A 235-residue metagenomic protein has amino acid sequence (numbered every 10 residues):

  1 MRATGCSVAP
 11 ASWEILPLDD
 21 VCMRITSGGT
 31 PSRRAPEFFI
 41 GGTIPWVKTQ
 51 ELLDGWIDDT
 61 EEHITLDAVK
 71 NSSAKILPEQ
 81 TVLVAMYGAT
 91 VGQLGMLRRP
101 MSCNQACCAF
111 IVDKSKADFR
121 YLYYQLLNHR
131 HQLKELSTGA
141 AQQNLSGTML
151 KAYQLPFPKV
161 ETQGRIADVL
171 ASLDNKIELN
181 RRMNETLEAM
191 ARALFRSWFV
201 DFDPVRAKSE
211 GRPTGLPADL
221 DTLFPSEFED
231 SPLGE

Functional and structural regions predicted by a protein language model:
M1-G29, A152-P156, V160-D201, A218-E235: Non-catalytic DNA-recognition/assembly elements of restriction-modification systems
R2-S7, I15-E37, P45, Q50-E79 (+2 more regions): Sequence-specific dsDNA recognition surfaces
G28-G29, K48-T49, D59-L127: A short beta-sheet element
R34-A35, L53, T60, T65 (+10 more regions): Glycine-rich, flexible loop/turn motifs
Y87, M101-C108, L126, G139-A167: A short glycine-rich beta-alpha junction/loop motif
K114, R130, K134-S137, A191-L194 (+2 more regions): Structural signal for hydrophobic packing residues in well-ordered secondary-structure cores of soluble enzyme domains
G211, G215-L216: C-terminal globular interaction/adhesion domains in large, modular proteins
